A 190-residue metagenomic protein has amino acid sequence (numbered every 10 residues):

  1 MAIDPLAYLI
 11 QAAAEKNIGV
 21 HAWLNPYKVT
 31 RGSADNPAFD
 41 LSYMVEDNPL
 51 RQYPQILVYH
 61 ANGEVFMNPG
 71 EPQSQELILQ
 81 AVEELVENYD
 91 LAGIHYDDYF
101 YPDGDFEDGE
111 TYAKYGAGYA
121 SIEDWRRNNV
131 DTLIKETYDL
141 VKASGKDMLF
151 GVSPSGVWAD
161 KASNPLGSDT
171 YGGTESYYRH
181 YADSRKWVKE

Functional and structural regions predicted by a protein language model:
M1, Y59-N62, G109-S121, N164-G172: Short glycine/proline- and charge-enriched loop/turn segments that cap or connect secondary-structure elements
M1-K16, L77-Q80, W125-D139: Aromatic- and glycine-enriched glycan-recognition loops and surfaces that form the carbohydrate-binding subsites
I3-P5, Q11, H21-A22, Y27-N88 (+2 more regions): Active-site-adjacent "subsite" loops/lids of carbohydrate-active enzymes
I18-G32, H95-Y99, D124-S176, H180: Aromatic-lined carbohydrate-recognition surfaces of secreted/lumenal glycan-active proteins
V29-D40, E71, E84, N88-R127 (+1 more regions): Active-site-proximal loop/short-helix segments that contain or immediately flank catalytic acid/base residue(s)
K114-G116, A143, A182: Intrinsically disordered, low-complexity segments enriched in small/polar residues
